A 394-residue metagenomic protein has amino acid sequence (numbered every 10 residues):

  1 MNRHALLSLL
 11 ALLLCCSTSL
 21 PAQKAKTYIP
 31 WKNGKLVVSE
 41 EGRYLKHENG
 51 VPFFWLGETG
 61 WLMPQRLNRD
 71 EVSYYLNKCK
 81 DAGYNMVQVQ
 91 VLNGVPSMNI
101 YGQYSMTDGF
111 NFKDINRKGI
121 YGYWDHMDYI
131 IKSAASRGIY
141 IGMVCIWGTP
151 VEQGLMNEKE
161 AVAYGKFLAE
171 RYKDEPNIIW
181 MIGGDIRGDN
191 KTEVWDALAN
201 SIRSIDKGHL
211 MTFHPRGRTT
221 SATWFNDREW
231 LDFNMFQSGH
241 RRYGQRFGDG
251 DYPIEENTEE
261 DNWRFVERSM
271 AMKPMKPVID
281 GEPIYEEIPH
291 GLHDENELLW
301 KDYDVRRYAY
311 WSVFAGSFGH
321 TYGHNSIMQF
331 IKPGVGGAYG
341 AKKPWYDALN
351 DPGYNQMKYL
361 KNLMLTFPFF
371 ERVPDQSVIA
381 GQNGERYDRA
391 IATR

Functional and structural regions predicted by a protein language model:
M1-K24: Bacterial Sec-dependent N-terminal signal peptides
H4-A5, Y44, Y387-A390: Positively charged, low-complexity intrinsically disordered regions
A5-S8, S19, I131, V162 (+4 more regions): Hydrophobic alpha-helical segments
L20-Q23, S97, Y104-D108, N296 (+2 more regions): C-terminal extensions
Q23-K24, V51, P274-V278, Y285-P289 (+1 more regions): Aromatic- and carboxylate-lined catalytic core of secreted/periplasmic carbohydrate-active enzymes
K26-Q245, Y252-D261: Active-site mouth of glycoside hydrolases
K207-L210, R228-G334: Catalytic-core region of carbohydrate-active enzymes that cleave or remodel glycosidic bonds
